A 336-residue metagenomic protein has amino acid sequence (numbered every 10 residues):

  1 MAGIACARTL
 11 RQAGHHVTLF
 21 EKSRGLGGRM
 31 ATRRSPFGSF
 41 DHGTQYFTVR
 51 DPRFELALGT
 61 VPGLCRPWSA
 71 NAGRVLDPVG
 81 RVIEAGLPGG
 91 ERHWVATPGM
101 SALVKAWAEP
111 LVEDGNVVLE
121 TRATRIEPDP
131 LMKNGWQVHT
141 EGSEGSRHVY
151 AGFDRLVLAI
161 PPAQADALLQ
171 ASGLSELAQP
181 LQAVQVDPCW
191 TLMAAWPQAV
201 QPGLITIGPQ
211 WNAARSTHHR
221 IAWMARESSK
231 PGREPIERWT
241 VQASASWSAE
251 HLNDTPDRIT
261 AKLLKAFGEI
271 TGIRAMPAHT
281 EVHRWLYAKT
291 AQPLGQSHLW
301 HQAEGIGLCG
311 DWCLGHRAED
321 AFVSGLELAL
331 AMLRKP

Functional and structural regions predicted by a protein language model:
R8-P36: Glycine-rich FAD pyrophosphate-binding loop
T9, T32-V75: N-terminal FAD cofactor-binding segment of flavoenzymes
G27-G28, S35-F40, R147-P209, I273-A275: Central helical "cap/lid" subdomain
Y46-R50, V82-E109, N253-I259: Short beta-strand to alpha-helix junction loop
L119-W136: A conserved short coil-to-beta-strand element within the FAD-binding core of flavoproteins
M193-H251, R258, K262-T271: Active-site substrate-recognition segment that forms the wall of the catalytic cavity or substrate channel
A261-E304: Flavin (FAD/FMN) cofactor-binding core of flavoprotein oxidoreductases
S297-A329: Short FAD-binding loop at a beta-strand-to-alpha-helix junction that anchors the flavin cofactor in diverse
